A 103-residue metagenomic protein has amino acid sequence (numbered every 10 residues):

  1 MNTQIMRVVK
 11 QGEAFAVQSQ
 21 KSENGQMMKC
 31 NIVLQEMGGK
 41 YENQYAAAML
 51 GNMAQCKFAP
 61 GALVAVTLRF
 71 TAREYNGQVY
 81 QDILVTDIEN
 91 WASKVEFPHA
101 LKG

Functional and structural regions predicted by a protein language model:
M1-G103: Single-stranded nucleic acid-binding surfaces, predominantly the OB-fold ssDNA-binding core
